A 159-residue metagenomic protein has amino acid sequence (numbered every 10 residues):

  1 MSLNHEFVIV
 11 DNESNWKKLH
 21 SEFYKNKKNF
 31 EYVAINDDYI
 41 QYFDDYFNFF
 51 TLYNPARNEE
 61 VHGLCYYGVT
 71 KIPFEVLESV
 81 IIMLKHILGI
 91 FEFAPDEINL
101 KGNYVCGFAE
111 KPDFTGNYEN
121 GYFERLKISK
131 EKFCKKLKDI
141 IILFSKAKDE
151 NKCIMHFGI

Functional and structural regions predicted by a protein language model:
M1-I142, K146-E150, I159: Acidic (Asp/Glu-rich) sequence patches and key acidic residues that form negatively charged surfaces used
I154-H156: Short, low-complexity polar/charged micro-motifs in intrinsically disordered terminal tails
